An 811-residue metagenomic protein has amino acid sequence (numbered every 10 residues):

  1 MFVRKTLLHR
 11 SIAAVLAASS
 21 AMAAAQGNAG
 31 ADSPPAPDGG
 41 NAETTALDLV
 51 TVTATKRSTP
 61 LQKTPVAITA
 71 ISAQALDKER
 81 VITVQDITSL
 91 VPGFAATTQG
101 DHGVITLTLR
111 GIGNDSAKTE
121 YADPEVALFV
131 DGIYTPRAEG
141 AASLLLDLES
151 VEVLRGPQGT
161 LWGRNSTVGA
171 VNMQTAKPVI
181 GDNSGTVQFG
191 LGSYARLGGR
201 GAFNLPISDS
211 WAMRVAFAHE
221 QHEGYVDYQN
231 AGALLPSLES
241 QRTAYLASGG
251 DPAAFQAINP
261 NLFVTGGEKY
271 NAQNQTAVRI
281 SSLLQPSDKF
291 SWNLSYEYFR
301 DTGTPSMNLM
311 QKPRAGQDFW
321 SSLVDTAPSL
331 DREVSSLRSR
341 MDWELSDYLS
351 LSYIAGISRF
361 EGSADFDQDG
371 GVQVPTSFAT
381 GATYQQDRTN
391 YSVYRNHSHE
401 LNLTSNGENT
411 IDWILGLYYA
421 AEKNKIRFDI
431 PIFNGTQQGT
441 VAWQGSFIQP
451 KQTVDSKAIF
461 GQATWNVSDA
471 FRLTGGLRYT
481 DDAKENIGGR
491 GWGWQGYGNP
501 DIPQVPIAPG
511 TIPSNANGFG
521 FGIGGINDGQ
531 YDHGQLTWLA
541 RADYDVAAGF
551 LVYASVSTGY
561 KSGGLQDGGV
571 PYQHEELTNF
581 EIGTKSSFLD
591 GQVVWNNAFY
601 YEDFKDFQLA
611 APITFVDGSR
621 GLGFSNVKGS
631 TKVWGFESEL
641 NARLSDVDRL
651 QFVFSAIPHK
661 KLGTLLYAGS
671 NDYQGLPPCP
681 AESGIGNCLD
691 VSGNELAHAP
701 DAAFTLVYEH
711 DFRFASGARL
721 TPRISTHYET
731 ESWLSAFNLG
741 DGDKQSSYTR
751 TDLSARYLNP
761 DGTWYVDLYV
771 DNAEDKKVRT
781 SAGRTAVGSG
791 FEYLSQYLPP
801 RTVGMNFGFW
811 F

Functional and structural regions predicted by a protein language model:
M1-E79, Q85-V91, D288, A642: N-terminal Sec signal peptide and the immediately downstream disordered periplasmic leader that contains the TonB box
G30-D32, D469, L473, Y601 (+2 more regions): Gram-negative outer-membrane beta-barrel transporters
V84, T106-T108, F129, S150-V153 (+3 more regions): N-terminal periplasmic accessory domains that precede and gate Gram-negative outer-membrane beta-barrel machines
A117-K118, E125-V126, D131-P157: Short acidic/polar hinge/loop motifs at secondary-structure boundaries that mediate gating or recognition
S184, L191-T304, E333-S336, R395 (+4 more regions): Transmembrane beta-barrel wall of Gram-negative outer-membrane proteins
L283-D288, L403-N406, Y418-A420, P450-E602: Structural signature of Gram-negative outer-membrane beta-barrels, strongest in the C-terminal barrel of TonB-dependent
R340-Q368, D545-G559, Q573-L665: Membrane-embedded beta-barrel scaffold of Gram-negative outer-membrane proteins
K605, S725-F737, Y757-F811: C-terminal beta-signal and adjacent terminal beta-strands/loops of Gram-negative outer-membrane beta-barrel proteins
